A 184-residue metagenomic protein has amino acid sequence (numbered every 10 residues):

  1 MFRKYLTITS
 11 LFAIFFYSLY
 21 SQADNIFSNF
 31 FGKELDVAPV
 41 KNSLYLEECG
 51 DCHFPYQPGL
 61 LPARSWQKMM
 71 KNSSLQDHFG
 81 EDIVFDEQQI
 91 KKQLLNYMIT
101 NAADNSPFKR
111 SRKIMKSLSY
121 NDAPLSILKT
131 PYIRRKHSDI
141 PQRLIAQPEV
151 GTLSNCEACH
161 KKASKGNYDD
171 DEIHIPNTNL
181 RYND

Functional and structural regions predicted by a protein language model:
M1-T9: Bacterial N-terminal signal peptides that target proteins for export
F16-S18: N-terminal signal peptide c-region/cleavage motif recognized by signal peptidases
D24-G50, P55-K92, N96, A102-D184: Sequence context surrounding c-type heme c attachment/ligation sites in exported
